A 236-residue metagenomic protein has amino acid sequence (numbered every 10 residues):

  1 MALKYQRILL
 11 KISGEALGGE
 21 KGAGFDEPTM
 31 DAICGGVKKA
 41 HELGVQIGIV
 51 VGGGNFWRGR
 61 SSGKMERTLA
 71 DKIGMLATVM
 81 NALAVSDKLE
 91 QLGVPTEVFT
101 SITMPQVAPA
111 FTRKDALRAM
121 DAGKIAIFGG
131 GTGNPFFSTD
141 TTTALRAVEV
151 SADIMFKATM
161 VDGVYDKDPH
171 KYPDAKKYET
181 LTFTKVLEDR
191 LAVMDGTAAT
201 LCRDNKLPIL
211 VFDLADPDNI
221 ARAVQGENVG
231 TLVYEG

Functional and structural regions predicted by a protein language model:
M1-G236: C-terminal catalytic "cap/lid" subdomain
